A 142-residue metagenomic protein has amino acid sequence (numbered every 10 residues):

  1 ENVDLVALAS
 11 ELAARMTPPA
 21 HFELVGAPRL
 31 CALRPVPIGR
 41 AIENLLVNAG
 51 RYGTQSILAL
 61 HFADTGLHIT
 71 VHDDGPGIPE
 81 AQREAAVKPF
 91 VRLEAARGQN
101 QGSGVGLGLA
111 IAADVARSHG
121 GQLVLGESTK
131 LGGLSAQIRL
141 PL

Functional and structural regions predicted by a protein language model:
E1-M16: Short beta-to-alpha transition helix within the HATPase_c
G26, L30-L33: Conserved micro-motifs of the catalytic ATP-binding
Q55-T65: Short beta-strand/loop element within the Bergerat-fold HATPase_c
S56, G120-E127: Glycine-rich ATP-binding loops of the HATPase_c
D73: Acidic ATP/Mg2+-coordinating residue in the GHKL
I78-V91, A95: Short conserved segment of the HATPase_c
G108, A112: Short alpha-helical Gxxx[C/S/T] motif in the catalytic ATP-binding
